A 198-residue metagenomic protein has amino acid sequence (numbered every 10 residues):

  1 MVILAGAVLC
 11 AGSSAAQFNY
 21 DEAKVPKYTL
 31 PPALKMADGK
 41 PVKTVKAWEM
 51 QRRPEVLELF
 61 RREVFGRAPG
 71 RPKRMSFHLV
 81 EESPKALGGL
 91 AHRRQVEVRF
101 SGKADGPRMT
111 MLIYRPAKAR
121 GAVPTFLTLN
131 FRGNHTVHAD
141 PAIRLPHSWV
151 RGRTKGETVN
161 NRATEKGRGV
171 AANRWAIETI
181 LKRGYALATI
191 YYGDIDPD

Functional and structural regions predicted by a protein language model:
M1-A11: Bacterial N-terminal signal peptides
A15-G70: N-terminal pre-domain segments of enzymes
A23-K24, T29-L30, L34, V80-V98 (+1 more regions): A domain-start/cap signature at the N-terminus of enzymes
R52-E97: An N-terminal hydrophobic leader/cap segment in hydrolases
G88-L90, A104-G106, K118-G121, I180-K182: Extracellular/periplasmic catalytic domains that process cell-envelope and extracellular macromolecules
V98-G102, R115-A117, F131-G133, D194: Short, flexible loop/turn elements at secondary-structure junctions
T110-I113, G121-F131: Short beta-strand element of the alpha/beta-hydrolase
T128-D198: Cap/lid segment of the alpha/beta-hydrolase catalytic domain
